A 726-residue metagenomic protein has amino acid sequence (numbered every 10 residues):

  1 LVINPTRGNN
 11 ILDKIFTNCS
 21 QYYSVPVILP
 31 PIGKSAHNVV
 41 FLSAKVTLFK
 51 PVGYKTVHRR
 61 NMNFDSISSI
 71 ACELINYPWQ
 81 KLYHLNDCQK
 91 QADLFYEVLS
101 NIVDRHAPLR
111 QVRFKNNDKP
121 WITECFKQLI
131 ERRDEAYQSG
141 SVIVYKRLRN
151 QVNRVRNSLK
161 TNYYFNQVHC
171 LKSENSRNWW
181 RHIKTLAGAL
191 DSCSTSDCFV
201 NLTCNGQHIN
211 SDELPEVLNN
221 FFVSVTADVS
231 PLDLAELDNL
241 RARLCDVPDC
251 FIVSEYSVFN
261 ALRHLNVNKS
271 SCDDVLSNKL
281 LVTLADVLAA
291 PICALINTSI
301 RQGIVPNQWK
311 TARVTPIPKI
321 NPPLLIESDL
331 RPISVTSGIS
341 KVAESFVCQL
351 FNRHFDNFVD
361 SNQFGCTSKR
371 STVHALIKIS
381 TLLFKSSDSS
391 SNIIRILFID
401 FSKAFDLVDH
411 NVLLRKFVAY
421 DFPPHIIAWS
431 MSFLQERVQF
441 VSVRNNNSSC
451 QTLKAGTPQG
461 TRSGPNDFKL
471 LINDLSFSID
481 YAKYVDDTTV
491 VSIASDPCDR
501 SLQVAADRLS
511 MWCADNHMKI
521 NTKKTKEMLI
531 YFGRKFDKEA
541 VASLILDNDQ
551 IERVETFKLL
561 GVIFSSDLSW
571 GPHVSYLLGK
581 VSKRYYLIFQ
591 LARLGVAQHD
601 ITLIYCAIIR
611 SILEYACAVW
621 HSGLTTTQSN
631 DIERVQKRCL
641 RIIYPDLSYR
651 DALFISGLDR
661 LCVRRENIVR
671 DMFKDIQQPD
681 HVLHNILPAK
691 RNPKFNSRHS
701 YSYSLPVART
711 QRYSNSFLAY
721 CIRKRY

Functional and structural regions predicted by a protein language model:
L1-S20, E73-N86, N178, F422 (+2 more regions): Metal-dependent phosphoesterases centered on the DNase I-like endonuclease/exonuclease/phosphatase
P5-I28, P248, R444-N445, V504 (+1 more regions): Short, conserved micro-motifs composed of acidic
C19-K115, C193-C198, C204-E216, N220 (+6 more regions): Surface polyanion/phosphate-binding segment centered on an Asp-His-Pro turn
S43, F49, L82, N86-D93 (+12 more regions): Surface-exposed loop/turn segments and immediately adjacent short secondary-structure elements within folded domains
K115-V217, F251-I296, R301-V305, V314 (+6 more regions): Short, charged alpha-helical motifs in flexible N/C-terminal segments and linkers
V267-L276, V314, L325-V335, V373-V418: Conserved catalytic palm subdomain of right-hand nucleotidyl-transferase polymerases, strongest for RNA-directed enzymes
V347-F364, S387-D388, I394, P465-S492: Active-site palm subdomain of RNA-directed nucleic acid polymerases
I399-Y484, I493: Conserved polymerase palm-domain catalytic core
